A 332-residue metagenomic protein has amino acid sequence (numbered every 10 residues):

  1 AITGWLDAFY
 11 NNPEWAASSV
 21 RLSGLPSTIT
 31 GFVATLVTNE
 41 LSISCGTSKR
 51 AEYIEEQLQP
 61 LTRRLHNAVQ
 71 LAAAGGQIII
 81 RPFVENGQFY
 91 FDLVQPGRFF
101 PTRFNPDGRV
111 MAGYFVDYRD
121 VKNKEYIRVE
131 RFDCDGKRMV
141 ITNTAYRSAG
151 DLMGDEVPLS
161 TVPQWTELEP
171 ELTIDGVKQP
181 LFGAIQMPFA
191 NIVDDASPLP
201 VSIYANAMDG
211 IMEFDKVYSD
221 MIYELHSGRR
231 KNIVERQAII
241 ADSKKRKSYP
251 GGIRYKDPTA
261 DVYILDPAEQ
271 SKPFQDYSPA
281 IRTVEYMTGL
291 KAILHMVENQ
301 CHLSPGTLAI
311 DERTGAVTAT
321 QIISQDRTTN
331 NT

Functional and structural regions predicted by a protein language model:
A1-M111, Y118-K122, D311: Extended, helix-rich architectural segments
W5, R21-G24, E40, D151 (+3 more regions): Acidic/proline-rich low-complexity IDRs
A73-A74, I79-V201: Extended, regular secondary-structure scaffolds
P163-R327: Extended, charged amphipathic alpha-helical segments
N331-T332: Contiguous, amphipathic alpha-helical segments that mediate oligomerization or scaffolding in large protein assemblies
